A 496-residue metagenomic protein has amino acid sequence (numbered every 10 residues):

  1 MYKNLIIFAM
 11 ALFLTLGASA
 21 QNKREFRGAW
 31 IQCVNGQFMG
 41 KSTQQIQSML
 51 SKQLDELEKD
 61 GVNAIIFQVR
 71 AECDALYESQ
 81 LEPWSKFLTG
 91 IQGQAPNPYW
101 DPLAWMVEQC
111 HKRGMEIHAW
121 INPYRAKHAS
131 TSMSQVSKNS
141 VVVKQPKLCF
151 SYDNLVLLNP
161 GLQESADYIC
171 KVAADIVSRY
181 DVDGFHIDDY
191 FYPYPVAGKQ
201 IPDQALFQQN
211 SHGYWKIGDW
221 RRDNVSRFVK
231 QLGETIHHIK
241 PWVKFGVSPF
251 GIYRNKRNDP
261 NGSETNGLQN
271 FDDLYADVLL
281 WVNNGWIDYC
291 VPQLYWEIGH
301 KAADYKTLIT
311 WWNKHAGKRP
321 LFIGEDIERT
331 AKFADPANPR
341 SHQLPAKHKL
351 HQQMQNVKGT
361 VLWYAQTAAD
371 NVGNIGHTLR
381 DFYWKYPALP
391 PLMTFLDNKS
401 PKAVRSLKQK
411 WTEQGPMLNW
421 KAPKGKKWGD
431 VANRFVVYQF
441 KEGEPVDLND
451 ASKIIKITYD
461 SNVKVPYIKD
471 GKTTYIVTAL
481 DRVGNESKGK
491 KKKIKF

Functional and structural regions predicted by a protein language model:
R24, Q32, G36-S48, A119 (+2 more regions): Active-site-adjacent "subsite" loops/lids of carbohydrate-active enzymes
S48-A75, R179-D183, L280, W286: Catalytic domains of carbohydrate-active enzymes, especially glycoside hydrolases
A75-G90, R125-Y152, D189-H212, K256-L268: Aromatic- and acidic-residue-enriched segments that line the glycan-binding/catalytic groove of carbohydrate-active
E164-V172, S178-I187, F191-L294, G299-K318 (+1 more regions): Active-site neighborhood of glycoside hydrolase catalytic domains
Y275-K301, G317-F395: Substrate-binding cleft of secreted/luminal carbohydrate-active enzymes
N374-G429, G484-F496: Pro/Thr/Ser/Gly-rich low-complexity, intrinsically disordered linker/stalk tracts
P423-D450: Solvent-exposed loop/turn segments flanking beta-strands in beta-repeat/beta-sandwich domains
V465-S487: Beta-strand-rich modules
